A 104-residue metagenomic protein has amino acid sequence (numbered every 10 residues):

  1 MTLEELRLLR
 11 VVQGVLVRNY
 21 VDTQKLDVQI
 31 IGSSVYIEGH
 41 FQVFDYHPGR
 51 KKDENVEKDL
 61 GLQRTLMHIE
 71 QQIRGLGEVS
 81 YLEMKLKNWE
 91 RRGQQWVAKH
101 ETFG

Functional and structural regions predicted by a protein language model:
M1-G104: N-terminal targeting leaders
